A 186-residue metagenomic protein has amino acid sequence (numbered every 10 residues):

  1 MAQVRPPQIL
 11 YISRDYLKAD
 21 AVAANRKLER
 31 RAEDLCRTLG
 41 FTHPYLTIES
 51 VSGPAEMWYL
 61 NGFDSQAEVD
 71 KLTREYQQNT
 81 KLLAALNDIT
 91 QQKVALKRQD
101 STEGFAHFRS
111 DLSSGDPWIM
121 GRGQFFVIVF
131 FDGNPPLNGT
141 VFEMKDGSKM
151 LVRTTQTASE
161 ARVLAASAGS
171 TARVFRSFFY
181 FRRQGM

Functional and structural regions predicted by a protein language model:
M1-M186: Short S/T/G/P-rich N-terminal loop/turn motif that feeds into the first structured element of a domain
